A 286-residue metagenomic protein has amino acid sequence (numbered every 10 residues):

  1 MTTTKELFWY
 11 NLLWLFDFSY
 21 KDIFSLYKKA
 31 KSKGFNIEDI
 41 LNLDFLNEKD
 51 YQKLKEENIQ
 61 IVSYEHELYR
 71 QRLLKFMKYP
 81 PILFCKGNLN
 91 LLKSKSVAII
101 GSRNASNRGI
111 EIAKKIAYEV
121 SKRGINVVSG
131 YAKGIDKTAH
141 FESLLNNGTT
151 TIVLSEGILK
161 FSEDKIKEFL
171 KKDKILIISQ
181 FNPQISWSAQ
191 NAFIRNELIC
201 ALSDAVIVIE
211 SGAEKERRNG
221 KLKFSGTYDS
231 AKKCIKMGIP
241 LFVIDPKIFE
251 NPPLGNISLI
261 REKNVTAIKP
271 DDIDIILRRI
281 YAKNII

Functional and structural regions predicted by a protein language model:
M1-E67: Short, small/acidic-rich helices and loops at N termini and domain boundaries of DNA replication/processing enzymes
T2-K5, Y64-I286: Glycine-biased, small-residue-rich flexible motifs in mid-sequence functional cores and linkers
